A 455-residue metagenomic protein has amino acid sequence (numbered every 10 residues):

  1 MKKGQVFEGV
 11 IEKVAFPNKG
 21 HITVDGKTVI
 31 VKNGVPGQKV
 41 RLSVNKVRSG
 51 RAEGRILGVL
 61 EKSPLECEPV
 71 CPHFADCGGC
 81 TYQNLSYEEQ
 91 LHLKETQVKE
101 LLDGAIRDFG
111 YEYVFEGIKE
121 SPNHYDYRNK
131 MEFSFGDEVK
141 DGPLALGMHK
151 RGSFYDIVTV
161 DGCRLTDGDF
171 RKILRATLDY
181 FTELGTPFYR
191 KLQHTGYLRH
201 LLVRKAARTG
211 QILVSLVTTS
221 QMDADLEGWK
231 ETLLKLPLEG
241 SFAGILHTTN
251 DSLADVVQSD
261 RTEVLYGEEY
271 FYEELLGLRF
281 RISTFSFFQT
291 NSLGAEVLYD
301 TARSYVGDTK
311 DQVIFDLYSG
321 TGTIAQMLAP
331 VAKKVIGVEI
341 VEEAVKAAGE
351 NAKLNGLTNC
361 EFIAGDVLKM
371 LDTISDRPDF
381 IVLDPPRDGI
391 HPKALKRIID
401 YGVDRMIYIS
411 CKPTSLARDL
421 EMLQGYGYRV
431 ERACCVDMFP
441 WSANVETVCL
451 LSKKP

Functional and structural regions predicted by a protein language model:
M1-H73, F109, R151, E361 (+1 more regions): Terminal RNA-binding accessory module
K2-G4, E8, K13-N18, D223-P455: Rossmann-like S-adenosyl-L-methionine
G20-D25, G147-K150, S215-V217, A348: Short, acidic/hydrophobic/Gly-rich beta-strand patch recurrent on exposed beta strands that often constitutes part
G37, T166, N291: Short, conserved phosphate/pyrophosphate- and ester-handling motifs at nucleotide-, phospho-/glycolipid
L57-P69, G78-F188, R208: Extended interfacial segments that mediate partner engagement and assembly in macromolecular machines
E116-N123, K191, H200, R204 (+1 more regions): Short, solvent-exposed loop/turn elements at beta->coil junctions and helix N-caps that rim active or binding pockets
Y155-R199, S220-L246: Internal alpha/beta scaffold segment
V203, G210-T219, R279-S283: Short, aliphatic-rich beta-strand segments
